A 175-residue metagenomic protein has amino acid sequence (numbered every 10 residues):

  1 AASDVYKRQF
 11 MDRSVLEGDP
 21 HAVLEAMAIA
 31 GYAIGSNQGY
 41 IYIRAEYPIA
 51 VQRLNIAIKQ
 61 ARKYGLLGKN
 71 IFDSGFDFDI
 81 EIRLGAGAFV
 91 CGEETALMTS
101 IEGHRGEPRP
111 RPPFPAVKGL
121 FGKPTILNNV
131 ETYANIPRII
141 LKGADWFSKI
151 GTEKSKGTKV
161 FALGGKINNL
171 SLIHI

Functional and structural regions predicted by a protein language model:
A1-Y6: Short, small-residue-biased leader/transition segments that mark boundaries at the very start of proteins
K7-Q9, I49-V51: Short active-site-adjacent helix-start/loop capping segments
R8-V23: N-terminal catalytic cores of NTP/NDP-binding nucleotidyl/phosphoryl-transfer enzymes
L16, I43, T125-N128: Glycine- and other small-residue-rich loops at beta-strand/loop junctions that grip anionic moieties
P20-A33: Histidine-anchored nucleotide/phosphate-binding helix
A33-I34, Y64: Alpha-helix C-cap/termination motif
Q38-A45: Short internal beta-strands
V51-I173: Hydrophobic alpha-helical positions that pack around
